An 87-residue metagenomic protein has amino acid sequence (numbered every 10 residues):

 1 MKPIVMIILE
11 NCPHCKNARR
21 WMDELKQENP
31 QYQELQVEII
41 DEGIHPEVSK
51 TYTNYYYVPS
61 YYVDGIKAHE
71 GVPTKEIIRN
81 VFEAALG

Functional and structural regions predicted by a protein language model:
M1-E28: Local sequence-structure signature of Cys/Sec-based thiol-disulfide redox active-site neighborhoods
V5-I8, I39, A68: Short, flexible active-site loop motifs that bind/organize anionic cofactors or intermediates
C12, R19, H45-P46, K75: Alpha-helix N-cap/helix-start and coil->helix boundary motif
K26-Y32, L86: Alpha-helix termini
Q27-E28, V48-T51: Short, flexible, glycine/charge-rich loop motifs used to bind or transfer phosphoryl groups or to couple energy/partner
Q31-E47: Thiol-based oxidoreductase modules, predominantly thioredoxin-like and allied folds used for disulfide exchange
Y52-V63: Structural micro-motif
Y62-G87: Non-catalytic, surface beta->alpha helical segment in thiol-disulfide oxidoreductase systems
